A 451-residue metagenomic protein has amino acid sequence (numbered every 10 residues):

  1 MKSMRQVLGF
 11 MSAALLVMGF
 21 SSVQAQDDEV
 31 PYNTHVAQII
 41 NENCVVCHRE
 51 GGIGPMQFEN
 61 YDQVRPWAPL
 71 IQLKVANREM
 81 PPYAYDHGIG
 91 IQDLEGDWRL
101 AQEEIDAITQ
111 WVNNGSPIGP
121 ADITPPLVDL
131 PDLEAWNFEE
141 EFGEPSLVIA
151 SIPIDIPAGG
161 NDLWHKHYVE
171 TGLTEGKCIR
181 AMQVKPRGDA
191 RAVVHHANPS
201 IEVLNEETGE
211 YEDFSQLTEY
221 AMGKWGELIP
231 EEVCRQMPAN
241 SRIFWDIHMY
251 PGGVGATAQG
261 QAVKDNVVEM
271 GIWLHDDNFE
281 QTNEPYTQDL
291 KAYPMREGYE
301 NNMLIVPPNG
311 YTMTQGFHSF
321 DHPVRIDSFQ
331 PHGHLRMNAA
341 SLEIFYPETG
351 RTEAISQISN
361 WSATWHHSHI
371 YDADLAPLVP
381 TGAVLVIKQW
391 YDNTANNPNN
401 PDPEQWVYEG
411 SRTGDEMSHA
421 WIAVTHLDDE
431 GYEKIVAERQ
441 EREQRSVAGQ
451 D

Functional and structural regions predicted by a protein language model:
M1, S21-D27, R442-D451: Basic/polar N-terminal segments that are highly enriched at the extreme N-terminus, encompassing both cleavable
M1-M11: Bacterial N-terminal signal peptides that target proteins for export
R5, A14, V23-Q24: Serine/proline-rich low-complexity intrinsically disordered segments, especially terminal tails, linkers
G9-G19: Bacterial N-terminal signal peptides
V23-V169, G188, H195, N240-D246: Aromatic- and Gly/Pro-enriched helix-to-coil junctions and flexible linker segments
V64-E79, N399-P403, T413, D428-R439: Extended, polar beta-sheet/loop recognition surfaces of beta-rich domains that mediate binding to diverse ligands
S116-P120, N278-T282, H426-E438: Short, charged low-complexity linker/loop segments at the C-terminal edge of domains
E134-I422, L427, E441-D451: His-enriched metal-coordination microenvironments in redox/metal-binding proteins
